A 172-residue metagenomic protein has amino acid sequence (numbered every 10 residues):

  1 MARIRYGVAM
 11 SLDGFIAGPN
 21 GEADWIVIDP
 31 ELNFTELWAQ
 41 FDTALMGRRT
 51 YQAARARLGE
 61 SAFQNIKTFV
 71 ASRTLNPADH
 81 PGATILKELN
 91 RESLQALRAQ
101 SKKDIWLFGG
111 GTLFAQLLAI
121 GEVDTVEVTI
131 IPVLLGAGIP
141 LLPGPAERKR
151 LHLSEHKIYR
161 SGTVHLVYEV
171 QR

Functional and structural regions predicted by a protein language model:
M1-R172: Enzymes that bind and transform nitrogen-containing heteroaromatic metabolites
